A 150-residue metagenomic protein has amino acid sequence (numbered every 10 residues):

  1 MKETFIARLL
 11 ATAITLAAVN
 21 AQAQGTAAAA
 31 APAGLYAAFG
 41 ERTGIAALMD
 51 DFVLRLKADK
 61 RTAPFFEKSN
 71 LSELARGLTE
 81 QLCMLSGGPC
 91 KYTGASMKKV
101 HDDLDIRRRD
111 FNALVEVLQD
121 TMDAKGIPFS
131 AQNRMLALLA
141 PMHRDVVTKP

Functional and structural regions predicted by a protein language model:
M1-L10, N20: Bacterial N-terminal signal peptides that target proteins for export
I14: Expand to "…catalyze enediolate/carbanion chemistry for C-C bond making/breaking, isomerization, decarboxylation
A23-P150: Core of compact, soluble alpha-helical bundle domains
